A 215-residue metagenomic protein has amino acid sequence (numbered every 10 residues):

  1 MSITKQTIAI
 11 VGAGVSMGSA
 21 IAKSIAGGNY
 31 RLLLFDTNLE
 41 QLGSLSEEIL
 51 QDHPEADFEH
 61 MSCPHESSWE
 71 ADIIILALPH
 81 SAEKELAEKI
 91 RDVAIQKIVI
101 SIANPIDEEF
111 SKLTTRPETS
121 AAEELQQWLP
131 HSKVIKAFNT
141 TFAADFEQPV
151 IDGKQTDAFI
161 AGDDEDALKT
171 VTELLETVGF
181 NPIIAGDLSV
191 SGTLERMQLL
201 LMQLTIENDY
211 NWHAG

Functional and structural regions predicted by a protein language model:
M1-E48: NAD(P)+-binding Rossmann beta1-loop-alpha1 motif at the extreme N-terminus of oxidoreductases
T4-T7, Q96, Q155: Phosphate-coordination loops involved in phosphoryl transfer and adenosine-cofactor binding
V11, A20, A158-G215: Active-site-lining helix/loop region of Rossmann-like oxidoreductase modules
K23, G27, E47, E88 (+2 more regions): Short, well-ordered alpha-helices that flank and scaffold nucleotide-derived cofactor binding pockets
H53-A56, M61-I98, I102-E109: Rossmann-like NAD(P)-binding element
P79-A82, T140-F142, D164-D166: Short beta->alpha connector loops
A103-A144, Q148-V150: Rossmann-fold NAD(P)-binding glycine/threonine-rich loop
